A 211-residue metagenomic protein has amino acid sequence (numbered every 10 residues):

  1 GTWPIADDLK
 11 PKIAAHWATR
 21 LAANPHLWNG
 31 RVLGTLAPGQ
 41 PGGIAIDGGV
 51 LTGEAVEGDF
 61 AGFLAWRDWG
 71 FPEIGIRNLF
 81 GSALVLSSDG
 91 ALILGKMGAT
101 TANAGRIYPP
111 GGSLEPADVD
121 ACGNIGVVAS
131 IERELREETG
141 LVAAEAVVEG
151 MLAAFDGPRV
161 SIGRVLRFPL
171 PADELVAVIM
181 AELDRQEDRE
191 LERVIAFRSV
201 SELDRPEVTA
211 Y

Functional and structural regions predicted by a protein language model:
G1-P109, S113-R133, L141-Y211: N-terminal leader/linker segments that precede catalytic domains of diphosphate-processing enzymes
